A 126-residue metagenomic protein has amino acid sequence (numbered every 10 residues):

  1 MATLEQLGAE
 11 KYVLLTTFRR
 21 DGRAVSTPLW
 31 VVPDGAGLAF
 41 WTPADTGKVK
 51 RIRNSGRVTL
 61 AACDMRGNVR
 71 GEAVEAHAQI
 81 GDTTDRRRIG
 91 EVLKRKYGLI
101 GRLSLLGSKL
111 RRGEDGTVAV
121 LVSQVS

Functional and structural regions predicted by a protein language model:
M1-V13: Short, basic/aromatic recognition patches
L4, L38-T42, T46-R51: Covalent nucleotidyltransferase core used to form phosphodiester bonds in nucleic acids
E10-A44, V58-A62, G71-V74: Short beta-strand segments
D45-V125: Short, structured beta-strand-loop surface elements
